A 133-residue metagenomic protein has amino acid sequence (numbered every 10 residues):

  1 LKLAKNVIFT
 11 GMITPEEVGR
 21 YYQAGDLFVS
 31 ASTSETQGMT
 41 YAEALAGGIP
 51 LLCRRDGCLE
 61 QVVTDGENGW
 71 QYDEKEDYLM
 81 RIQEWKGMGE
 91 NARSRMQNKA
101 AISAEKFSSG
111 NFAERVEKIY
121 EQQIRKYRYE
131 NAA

Functional and structural regions predicted by a protein language model:
L1-M12: Nucleotide-activated donor-binding/catalytic signature segment of Leloir-type glycosyltransferases, i.e., the conserved
M12-I13, R20-G25: Short alpha-helical donor nucleotide-sugar binding micro-motif in glycosyltransferases
G19, Q37, A42-A46, E60-Q61: Short alpha-helical segment that forms part of, or immediately flanks, the ligand-binding pocket in carbohydrate-active
T33: Aromatic "clamp/platform" in nucleotide-sugar-dependent glycosyltransferases that forms part of the donor/acceptor
P50-C53: Short hydrophobic beta-strand element within catalytic cores of glycosyltransferases and related nucleotide-activated
D65-G66, W70-E76, E84-E90: Conserved acidic donor-binding segment of nucleotide-sugar-dependent glycosyltransferases
S94-R125, Y129: A charged, aromatic-enriched C-terminal amphipathic alpha-helix characteristic of glycosyltransferases across folds
